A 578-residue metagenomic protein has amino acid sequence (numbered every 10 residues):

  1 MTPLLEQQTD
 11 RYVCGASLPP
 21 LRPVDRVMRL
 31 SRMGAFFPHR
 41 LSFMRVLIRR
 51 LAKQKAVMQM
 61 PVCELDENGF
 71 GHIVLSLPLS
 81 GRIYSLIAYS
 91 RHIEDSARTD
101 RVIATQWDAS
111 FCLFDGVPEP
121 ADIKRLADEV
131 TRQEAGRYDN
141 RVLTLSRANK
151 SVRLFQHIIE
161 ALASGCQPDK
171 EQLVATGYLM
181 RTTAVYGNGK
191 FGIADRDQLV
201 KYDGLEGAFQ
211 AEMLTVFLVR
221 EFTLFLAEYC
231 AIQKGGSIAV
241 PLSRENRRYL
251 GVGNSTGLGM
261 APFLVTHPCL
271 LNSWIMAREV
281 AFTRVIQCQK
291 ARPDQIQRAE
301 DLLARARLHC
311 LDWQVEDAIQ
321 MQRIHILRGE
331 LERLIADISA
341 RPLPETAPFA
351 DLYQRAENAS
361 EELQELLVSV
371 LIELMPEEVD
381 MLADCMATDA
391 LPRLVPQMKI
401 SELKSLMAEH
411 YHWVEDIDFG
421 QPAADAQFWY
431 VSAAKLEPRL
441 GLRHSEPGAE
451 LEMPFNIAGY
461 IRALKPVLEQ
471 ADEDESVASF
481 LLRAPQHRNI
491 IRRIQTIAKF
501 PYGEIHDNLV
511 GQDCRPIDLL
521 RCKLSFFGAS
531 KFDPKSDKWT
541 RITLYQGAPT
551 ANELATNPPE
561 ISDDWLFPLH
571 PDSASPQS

Functional and structural regions predicted by a protein language model:
M1-P78: Charged, amphipathic alpha-helical stretches
P3-V27, Q106-V185, V216-D384, A390 (+2 more regions): Mixed-charge, Lys/Arg-enriched low-complexity segments
I48-Q106, D416, Q421, D425-A433 (+4 more regions): Amphipathic, interaction-prone secondary-structure segments
Y202-L205, V219, L224-Q233, L242-R244 (+4 more regions): Acidic, low-complexity, intrinsically disordered interaction modules
N358, E362, A390, M398 (+6 more regions): Long C-terminal interaction/binding lobes of large macromolecular proteins
M381-L382, M386, A390-E409, W413-V414 (+6 more regions): Low-complexity, intrinsically disordered regulatory regions in nuclear gene-regulatory/chromatin proteins
L382, L394, L403-L406, A424-Q427 (+8 more regions): Long, compositionally biased intrinsically disordered terminal regions
L544, D564, H570-Q577: Acidic, serine/proline-rich low-complexity intrinsically disordered regions
